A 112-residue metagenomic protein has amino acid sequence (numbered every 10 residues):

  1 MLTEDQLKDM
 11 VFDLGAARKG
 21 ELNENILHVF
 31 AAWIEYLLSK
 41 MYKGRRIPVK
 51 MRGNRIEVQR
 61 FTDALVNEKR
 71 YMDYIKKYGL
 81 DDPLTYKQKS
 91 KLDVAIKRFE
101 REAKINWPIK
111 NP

Functional and structural regions predicted by a protein language model:
M1-D5, W107-P112: Short acidic DE-rich linear segments
T3-E24: Proteolytic processing junctions in secreted/extracellular precursors, especially proprotein convertase/trypsin-like
E21-H28, S90: Coil-to-alpha-helix initiation sites in intrinsically disordered, low-complexity, charged segments
H28-K43: Short hydrophobic helices that act as membrane-entry/anchoring signals
Y42-E57: Membrane-engaging insertion elements
N54-M72: Short amphipathic alpha-helical heptad-repeat segments
Y74-Y86: Charged, low-complexity interaction regions
Q88-E100: Short amphipathic alpha-helical coiled-coil/interface segments
